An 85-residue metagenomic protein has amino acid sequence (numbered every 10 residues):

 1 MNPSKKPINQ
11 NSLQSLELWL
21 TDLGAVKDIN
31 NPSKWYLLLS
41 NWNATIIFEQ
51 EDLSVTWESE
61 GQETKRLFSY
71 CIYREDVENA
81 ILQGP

Functional and structural regions predicted by a protein language model:
M1-Y36, E60-D76: Negatively charged, low-complexity tracts enriched in Asp/Glu with abundant Ser/Thr
N41-E58: A short, structured beta-strand/loop element
E78-I81: A short, hydrophobic secondary-structure junction motif
Q83-P85: Short acidic DE-rich linear segments
